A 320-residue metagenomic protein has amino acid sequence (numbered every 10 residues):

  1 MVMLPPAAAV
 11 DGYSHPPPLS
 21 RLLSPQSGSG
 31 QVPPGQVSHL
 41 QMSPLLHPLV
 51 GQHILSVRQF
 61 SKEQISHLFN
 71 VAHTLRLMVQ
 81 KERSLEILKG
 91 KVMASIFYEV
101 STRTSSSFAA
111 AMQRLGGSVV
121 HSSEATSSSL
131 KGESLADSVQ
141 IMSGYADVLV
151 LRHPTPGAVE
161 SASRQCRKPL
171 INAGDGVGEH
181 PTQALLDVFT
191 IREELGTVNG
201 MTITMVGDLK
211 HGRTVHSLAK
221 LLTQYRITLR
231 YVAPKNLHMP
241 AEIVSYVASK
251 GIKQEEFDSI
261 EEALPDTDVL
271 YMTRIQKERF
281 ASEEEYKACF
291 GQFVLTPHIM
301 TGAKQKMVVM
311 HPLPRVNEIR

Functional and structural regions predicted by a protein language model:
L22, P33-A110: Positively charged, low-complexity intrinsically disordered leader regions
L22, Q80-E82, E86-R192, V316-N317: Phosphate/diphosphate ligand-binding glycine-rich loop within oxidoreductases
G30: Short Gly/Ser/Thr- and charged-rich N-terminal loops/segments that act as flexible capping/hinge elements
H73, Y98, P154, R274-Q276 (+1 more regions): Short glycine-/small-residue-rich Rossmann-like dinucleotide-binding loops
L88-M93, N199-M201, K306: Phosphate-coordination loops involved in phosphoryl transfer and adenosine-cofactor binding
Y98-A110, E193-T273: Glycine-rich phosphate/diphosphate-binding loop of Rossmann-like nucleotide-binding domains
A248-R320: Rossmann-like adenosine-cofactor binding region
